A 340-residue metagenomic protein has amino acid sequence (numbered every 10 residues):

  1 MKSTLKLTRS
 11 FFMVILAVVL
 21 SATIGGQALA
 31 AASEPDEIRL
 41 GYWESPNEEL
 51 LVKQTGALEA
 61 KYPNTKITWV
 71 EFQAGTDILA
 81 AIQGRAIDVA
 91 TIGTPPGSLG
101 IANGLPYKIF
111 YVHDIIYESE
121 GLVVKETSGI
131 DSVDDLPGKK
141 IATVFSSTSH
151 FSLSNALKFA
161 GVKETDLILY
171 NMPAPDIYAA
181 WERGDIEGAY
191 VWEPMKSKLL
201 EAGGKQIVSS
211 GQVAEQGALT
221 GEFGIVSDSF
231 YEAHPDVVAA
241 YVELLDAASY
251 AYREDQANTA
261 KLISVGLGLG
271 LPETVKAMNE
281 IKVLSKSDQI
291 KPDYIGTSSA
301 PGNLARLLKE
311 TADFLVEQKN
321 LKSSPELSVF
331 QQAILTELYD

Functional and structural regions predicted by a protein language model:
M1-E37, Y339-D340: Short, low-complexity disordered leader/linker segments with a strong preference for bacterial N-terminal type II
A31-K163, I168-N171, E187-Y190: Short, glycine-/small- and polar/acidic-enriched structural segments that line small-molecule recognition paths
T55, L79, Q83, T94-G97 (+12 more regions): Extracytoplasmic/secreted envelope proteins and their assembly/folding machinery, especially bacterial periplasmic
P95, Y170, D176-L267: Pocket-lining segment of extracytoplasmic ligand-binding domains
G100-F110, K198-Q212, K276: Ligand-binding "clamshell"
H113-V124, K205-Y231, V242, I281-K286 (+3 more regions): Periplasmic-binding protein-like
A233-N320: Secondary-structure end/capping motifs
D313, E317-D340: Hinge/cleft segment of the Venus flytrap/periplasmic-binding protein
